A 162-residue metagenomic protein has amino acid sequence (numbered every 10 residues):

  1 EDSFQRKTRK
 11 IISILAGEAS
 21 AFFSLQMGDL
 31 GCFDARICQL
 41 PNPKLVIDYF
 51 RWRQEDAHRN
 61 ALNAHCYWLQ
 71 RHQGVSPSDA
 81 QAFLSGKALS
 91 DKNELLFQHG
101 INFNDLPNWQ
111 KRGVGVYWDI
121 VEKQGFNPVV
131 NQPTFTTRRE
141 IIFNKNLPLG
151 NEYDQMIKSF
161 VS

Functional and structural regions predicted by a protein language model:
E1-S162: Regulatory and interdomain segments flanking nucleotide-handling catalytic cores in signaling/defense enzymes
